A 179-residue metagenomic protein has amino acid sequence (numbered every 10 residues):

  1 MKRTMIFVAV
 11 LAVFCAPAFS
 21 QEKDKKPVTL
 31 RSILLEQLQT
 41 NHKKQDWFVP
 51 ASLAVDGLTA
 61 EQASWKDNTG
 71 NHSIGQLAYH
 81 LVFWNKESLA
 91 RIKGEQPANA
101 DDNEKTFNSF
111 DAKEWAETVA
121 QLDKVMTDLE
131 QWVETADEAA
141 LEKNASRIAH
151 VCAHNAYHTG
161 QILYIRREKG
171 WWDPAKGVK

Functional and structural regions predicted by a protein language model:
M1-K25: Bacterial Sec-dependent N-terminal signal peptides
A12-C15, G57, S88: Short alpha-helical scaffold segments that flank and stabilize functional sites
E22, K26, Q39-K43, Q76 (+2 more regions): A general boundary/transition motif marking the beginning of the first structured unit of a protein
P27-T29, L35-F48, S52-V55, Q62-E104 (+1 more regions): Short, contiguous alpha-helical
L30-S32, W132-V133: A short alpha-helix capping/helix-coil boundary motif
S52, D56-A60, T127-E134: Amphipathic, well-packed alpha-helical segments that form the structural scaffold of globular domains
L58, H72, F110-K113: Short coil/turn linker and secondary-structure boundary residues
F107-A139, S146-A149: Acidic/histidine-rich alpha-helical segments that form the ligand environment of transition-metal centers
